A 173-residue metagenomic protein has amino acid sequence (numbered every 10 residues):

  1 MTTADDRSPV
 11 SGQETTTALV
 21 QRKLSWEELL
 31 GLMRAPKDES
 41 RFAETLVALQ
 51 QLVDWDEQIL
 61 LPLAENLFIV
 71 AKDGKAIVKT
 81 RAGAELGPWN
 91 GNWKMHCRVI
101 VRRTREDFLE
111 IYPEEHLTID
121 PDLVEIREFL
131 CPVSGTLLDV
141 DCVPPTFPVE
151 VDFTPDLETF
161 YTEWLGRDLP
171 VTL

Functional and structural regions predicted by a protein language model:
T2-E85: N-terminal alpha-helical interaction blocks
M33-V53, G87-H116: A low-complexity, Ser/Thr/Gly/Pro-enriched, surface-exposed linker/loop concept that marks segments flanking
N66-I69, I77, L86, C97-R103 (+1 more regions): Generic preference for hydrophobic/aromatic residues in regular secondary structure cores
K79-E85, W89-N90, C131-T136: Short Cys/His-rich metal-coordination motifs, predominantly Zn2+-binding knuckles/fingers
R102-L173: Cys/His-clustered metal-coordination modules, chiefly Zn-binding fingers
